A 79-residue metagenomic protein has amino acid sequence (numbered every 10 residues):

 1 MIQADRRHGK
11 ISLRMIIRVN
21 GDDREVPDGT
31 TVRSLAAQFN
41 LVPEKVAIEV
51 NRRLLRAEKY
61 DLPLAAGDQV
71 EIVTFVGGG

Functional and structural regions predicted by a protein language model:
M1-G78: Ubiquitin-like/PB1-type beta-grasp interaction modules and other compact soluble beta-rich domains
